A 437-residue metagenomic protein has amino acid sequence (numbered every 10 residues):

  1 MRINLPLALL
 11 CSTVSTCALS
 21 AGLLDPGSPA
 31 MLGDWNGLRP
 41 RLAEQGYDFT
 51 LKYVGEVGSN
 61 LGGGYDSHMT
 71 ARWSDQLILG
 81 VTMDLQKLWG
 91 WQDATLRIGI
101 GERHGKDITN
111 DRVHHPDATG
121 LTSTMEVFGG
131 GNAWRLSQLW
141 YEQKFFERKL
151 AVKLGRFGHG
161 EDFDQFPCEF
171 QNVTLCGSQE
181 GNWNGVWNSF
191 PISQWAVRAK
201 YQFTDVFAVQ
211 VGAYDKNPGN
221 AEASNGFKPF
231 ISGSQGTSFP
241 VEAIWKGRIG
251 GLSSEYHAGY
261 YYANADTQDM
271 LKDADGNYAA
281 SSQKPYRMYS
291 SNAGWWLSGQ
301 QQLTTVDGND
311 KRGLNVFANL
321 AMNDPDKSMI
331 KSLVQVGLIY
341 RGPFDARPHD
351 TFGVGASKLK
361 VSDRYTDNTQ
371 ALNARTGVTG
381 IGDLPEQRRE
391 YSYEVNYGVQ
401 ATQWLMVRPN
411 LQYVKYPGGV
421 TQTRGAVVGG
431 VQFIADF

Functional and structural regions predicted by a protein language model:
I3-E56, N60, D66, D84-W89: N-terminal periplasmic/intermembrane-space "pro-region" immediately following the signal or transit peptide
A21-L23, G33-F49, D84-L96, F146-K149 (+5 more regions): Short loop/turn motifs that connect adjacent beta-strands in outer-membrane beta-barrel proteins
P40-L42, G55, M83-K87, E142-F145 (+8 more regions): Residue-level signature of outer-membrane beta-barrel architecture
F49-V57, L96-E102, V152-R156, V211-D215 (+6 more regions): Transmembrane beta-barrel strands of outer-membrane/channel proteins
S59-D75, W89-Q138, F230-I231, G419: Surface-exposed loop and membrane-interface regions of Gram-negative outer-membrane beta-barrel proteins
T109-W140, E147-F239, Q370-I381: Surface-exposed coil loops of outer-membrane beta-barrel proteins
E242-I244, Y260-A293, T305-D307, D324-S332 (+3 more regions): Outer membrane beta-barrel transmembrane domains
G425-F437: Outer-membrane beta-barrel "beta-signal"
